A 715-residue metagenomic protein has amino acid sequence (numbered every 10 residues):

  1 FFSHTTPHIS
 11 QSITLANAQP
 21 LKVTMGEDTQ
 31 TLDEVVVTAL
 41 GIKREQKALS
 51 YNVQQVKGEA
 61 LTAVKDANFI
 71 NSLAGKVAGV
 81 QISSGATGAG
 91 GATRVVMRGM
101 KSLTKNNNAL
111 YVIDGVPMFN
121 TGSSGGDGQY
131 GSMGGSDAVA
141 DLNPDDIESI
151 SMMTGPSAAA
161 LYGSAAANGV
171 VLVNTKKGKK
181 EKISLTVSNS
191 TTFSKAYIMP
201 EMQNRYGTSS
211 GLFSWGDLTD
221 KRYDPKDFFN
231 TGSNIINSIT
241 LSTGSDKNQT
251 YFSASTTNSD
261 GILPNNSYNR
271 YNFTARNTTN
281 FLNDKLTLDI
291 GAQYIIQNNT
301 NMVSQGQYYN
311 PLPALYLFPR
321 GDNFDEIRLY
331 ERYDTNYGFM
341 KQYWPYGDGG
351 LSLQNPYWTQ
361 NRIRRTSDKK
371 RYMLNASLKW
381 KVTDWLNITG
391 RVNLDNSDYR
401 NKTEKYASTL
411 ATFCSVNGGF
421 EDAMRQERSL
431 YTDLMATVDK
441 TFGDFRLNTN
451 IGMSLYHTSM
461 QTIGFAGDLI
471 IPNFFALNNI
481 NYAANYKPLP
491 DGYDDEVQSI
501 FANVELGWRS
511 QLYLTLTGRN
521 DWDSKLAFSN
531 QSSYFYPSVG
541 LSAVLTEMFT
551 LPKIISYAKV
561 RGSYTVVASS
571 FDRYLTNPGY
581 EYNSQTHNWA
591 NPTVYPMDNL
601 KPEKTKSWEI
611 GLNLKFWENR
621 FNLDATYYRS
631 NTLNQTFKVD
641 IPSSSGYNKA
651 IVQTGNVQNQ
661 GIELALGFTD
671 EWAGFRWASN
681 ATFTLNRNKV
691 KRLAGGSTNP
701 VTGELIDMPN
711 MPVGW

Functional and structural regions predicted by a protein language model:
F1-A275, N280-F281, L286-D289, Q293 (+5 more regions): Short, small/polar-rich motifs associated with maturation and membrane association, primarily at protein termini
T31, K47, A86, N107-N108 (+12 more regions): Surface-exposed loop/interface segments of Gram-negative outer-membrane beta-barrel transport/assembly proteins
L73, I150, V173, N599 (+2 more regions): Conserved RecA-like P-loop NTPase ATPase core
L142-N143, N530-P537, N634: Short turn/helix-capping motifs enriched in Asx and small/polar residues
T175, N204, I239-S245, A275-T279 (+7 more regions): Residues on the lipid-exposed face of transmembrane beta-strands in outer-membrane beta-barrel proteins
V392, P537-V539: One face of beta-strands
